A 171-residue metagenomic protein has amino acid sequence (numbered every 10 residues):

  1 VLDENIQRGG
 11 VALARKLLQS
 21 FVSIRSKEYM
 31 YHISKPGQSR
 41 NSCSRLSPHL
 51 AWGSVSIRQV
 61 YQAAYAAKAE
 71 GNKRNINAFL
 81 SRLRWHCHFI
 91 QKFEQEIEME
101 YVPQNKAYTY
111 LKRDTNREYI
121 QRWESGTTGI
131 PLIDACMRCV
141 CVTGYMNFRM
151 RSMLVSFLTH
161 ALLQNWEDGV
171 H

Functional and structural regions predicted by a protein language model:
V1-A107: Glycine/tryptophan-enriched, flexible segments
L17, R45, V60-A63, F79 (+3 more regions): Short, hydrophobic/aromatic alpha-helical segments in well-folded domains
H32-I33, W123-E124, H160: Short, contiguous strand/loop micro-motifs
S39-S42, Y61-A63, K112-R117, M150-M153: Short acidic (Asp/Glu) and glycine-rich catalytic loops that position anionic groups and cofactors
L50-W52, G126, F157: Short His-Asn-centered micro-motif
W52-V55, P131, F148-R149: Aromatic- and histidine-enriched alpha-helix N-cap/loop-to-helix transition segments that scaffold the rims
R74-Q91, V140-H171: Structured ligand/cofactor/substrate-binding pocket environments in proteins
K92-V142, M146, M153: A contiguous catalytic/ligand-binding core that recognizes phosphate-bearing ligands
